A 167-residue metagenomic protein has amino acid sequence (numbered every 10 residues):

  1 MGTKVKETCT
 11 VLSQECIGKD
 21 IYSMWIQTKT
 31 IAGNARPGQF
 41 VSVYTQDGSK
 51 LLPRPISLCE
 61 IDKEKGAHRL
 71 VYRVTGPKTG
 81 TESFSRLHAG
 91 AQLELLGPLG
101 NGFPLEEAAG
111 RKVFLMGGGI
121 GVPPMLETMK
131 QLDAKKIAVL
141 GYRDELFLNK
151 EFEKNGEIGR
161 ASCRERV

Functional and structural regions predicted by a protein language model:
G2-A89: Ferredoxin-reductase
T79-R166: FNR/FR-type flavoprotein reductase catalytic core
